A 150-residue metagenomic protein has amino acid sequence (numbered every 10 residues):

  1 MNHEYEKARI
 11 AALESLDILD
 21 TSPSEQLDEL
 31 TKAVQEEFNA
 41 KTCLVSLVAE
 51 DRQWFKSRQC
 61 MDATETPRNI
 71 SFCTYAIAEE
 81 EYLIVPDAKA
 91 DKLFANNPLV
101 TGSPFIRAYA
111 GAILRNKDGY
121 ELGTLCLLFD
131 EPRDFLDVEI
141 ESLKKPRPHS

Functional and structural regions predicted by a protein language model:
M1-N69: Intrinsically disordered, low-complexity terminal regulatory regions
R9-S15, Y75, G111, T124 (+1 more regions): Residue-level recognition of specific faces of alpha-helices
K41-T42, V48, R52-R58, A63-R107: Regulatory sensory and allosteric helical modules in signal-transduction proteins and certain transcription factors
R107-D118: A short, aliphatic-rich beta-strand micro-motif
E121: Glycine-rich acetyl-CoA-binding "A-motif" of GNAT/NAT acetyltransferases
T124-D134: Short beta-strand-to-loop transition segments that serve as allosteric relay/switch motifs in sensory/regulatory domains
F135-S150: Amphipathic alpha-helical "output/dimerization" segments
